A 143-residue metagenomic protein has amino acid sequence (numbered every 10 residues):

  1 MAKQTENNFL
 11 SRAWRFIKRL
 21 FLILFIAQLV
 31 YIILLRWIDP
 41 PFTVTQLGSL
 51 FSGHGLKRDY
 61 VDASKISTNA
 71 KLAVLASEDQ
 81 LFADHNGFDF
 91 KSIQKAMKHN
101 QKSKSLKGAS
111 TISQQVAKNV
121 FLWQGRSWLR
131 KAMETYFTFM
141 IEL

Functional and structural regions predicted by a protein language model:
A2-L143: Juxtamembrane regions of bacterial inner-membrane/periplasmic proteins, predominantly the peptidoglycan biogenesis
